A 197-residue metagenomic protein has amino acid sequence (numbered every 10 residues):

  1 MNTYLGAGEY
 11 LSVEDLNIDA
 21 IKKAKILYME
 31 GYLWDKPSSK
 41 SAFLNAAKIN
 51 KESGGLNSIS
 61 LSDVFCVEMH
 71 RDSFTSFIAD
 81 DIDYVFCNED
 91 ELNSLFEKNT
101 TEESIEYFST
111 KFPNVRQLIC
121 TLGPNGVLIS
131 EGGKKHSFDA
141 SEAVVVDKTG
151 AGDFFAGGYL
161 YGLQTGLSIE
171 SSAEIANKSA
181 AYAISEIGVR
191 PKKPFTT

Functional and structural regions predicted by a protein language model:
M1, I26, L56, Y84 (+2 more regions): Structural motif
M1-P37: Conserved phosphate-binding/catalytic loop of the ribokinase/pfkB sugar-kinase fold
N2, S94-L95, A183: Residues that scaffold the ATP/ADP-binding catalytic core of kinase and kinase-like folds
T3-Y10, D81-E91, K111-V115: Short, basic, helix/turn surface patches
Y10, K48-I49, D72, K98-T197: Conserved phosphate-binding/catalytic region of the ribokinase-like
L16-N17, F74-T75, V145: Acidic, amphipathic alpha-helical patches
A20-K22, I78-A79, F112: A short, aliphatic-rich alpha-helical micro-motif
I26-E106, G126: Conserved beta-alpha-beta core of the PfkB/ribokinase-like small-molecule kinase fold
